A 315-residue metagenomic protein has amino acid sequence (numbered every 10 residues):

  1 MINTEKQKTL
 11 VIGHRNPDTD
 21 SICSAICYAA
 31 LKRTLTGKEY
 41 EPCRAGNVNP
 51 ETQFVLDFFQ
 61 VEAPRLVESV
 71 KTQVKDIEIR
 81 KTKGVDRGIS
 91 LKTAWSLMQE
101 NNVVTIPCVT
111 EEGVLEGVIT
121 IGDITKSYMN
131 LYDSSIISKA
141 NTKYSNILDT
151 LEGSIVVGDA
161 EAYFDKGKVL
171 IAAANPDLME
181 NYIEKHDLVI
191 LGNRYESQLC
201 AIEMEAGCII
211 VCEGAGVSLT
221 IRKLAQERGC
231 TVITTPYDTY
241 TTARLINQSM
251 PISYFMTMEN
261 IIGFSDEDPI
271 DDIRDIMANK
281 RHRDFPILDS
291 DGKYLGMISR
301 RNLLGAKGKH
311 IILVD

Functional and structural regions predicted by a protein language model:
M1-V103, T110-E116, D123-K126: Replace "Mg2+/Mn2+-dependent" with "divalent metal-dependent
L10, V67-L97, V109, Y144-Y195 (+6 more regions): Bateman/CBS regulatory modules and CBS-like beta-alpha motifs in cytosolic regions of diverse proteins
R15, A45-N47, E111, I121 (+6 more regions): Short, ordered loop/turn segments at secondary-structure junctions
E41, R65-L66, I106-P107, V189-L191 (+5 more regions): Short hydrophobic alpha-helical runs that function as membrane-insertion/retention elements
F59, M204-E205, E227-R228: Short, structured coil segments at secondary-structure junctions
N101-V103, N279-H282: Short, small/polar residue-rich loop motifs at catalytic or cofactor-binding pockets
V103, V114-N130, Y237, P286 (+1 more regions): Short beta->alpha transition motifs characteristic of CBS
S218-L224, T241-I246: Short, charged, surface-exposed secondary-structure boundary motifs
